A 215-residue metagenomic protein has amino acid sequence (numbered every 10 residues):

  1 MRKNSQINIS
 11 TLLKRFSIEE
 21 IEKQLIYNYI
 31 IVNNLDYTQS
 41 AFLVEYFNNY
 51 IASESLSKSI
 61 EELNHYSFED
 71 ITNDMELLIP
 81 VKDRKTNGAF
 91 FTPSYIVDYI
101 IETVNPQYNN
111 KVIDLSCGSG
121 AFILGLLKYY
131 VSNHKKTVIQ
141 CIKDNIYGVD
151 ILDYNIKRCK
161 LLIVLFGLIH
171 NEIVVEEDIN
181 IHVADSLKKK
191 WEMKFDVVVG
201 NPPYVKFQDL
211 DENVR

Functional and structural regions predicted by a protein language model:
M1-S17, V81, V112: Short amphipathic alpha-helical segments and their helix-coil junctions
N4, N8, I21, T92 (+1 more regions): Soluble or luminal CAZymes and related metallo-dependent hydrolases
T11-I26, H65-S67: Structural motif
L25-Y29, N33-R215: SAM-dependent methyltransferase catalytic region
